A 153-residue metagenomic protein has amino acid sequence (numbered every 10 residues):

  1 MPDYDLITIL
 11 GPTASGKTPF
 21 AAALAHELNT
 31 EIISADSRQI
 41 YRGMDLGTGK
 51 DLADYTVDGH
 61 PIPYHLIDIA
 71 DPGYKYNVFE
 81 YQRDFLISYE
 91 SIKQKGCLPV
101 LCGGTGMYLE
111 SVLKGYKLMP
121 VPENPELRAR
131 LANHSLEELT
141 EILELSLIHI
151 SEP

Functional and structural regions predicted by a protein language model:
M1-S151: Phosphate/pyrophosphate-binding catalytic cores of soluble transferases and nucleic-acid-acting enzymes
